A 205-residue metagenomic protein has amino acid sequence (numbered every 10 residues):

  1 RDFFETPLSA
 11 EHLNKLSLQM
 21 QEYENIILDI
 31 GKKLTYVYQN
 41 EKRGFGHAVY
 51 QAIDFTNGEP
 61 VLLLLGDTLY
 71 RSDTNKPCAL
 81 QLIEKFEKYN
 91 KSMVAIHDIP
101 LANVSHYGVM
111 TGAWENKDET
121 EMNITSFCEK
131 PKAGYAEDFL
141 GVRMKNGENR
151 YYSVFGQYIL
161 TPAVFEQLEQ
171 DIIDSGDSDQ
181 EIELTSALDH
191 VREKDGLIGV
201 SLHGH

Functional and structural regions predicted by a protein language model:
R1-L63, Y70-T74: Conserved N-terminal catalytic core of the sugar/cofactor nucleotidyltransferase
Q21-K32, K85, E115-D118, V191-R192: Short, conserved catalytic or adaptor-binding loops enriched in Gly and charged residues
G31-K33, N57-P60, E87-S92, M122 (+1 more regions): Short coil/turn connectors at secondary-structure junctions
L63, V94-A95, G199: Structural beta-sheet core signal
L64-G66, L160-T161: A secondary-structure boundary/capping signal
R71-Y158, P162: Conserved core of the sugar-phosphate nucleotidyltransferase
Y135-H205: Conserved alpha/beta core of the MobA/IspD/sugar-nucleotide pyrophosphorylase nucleotidyltransferase superfamily
